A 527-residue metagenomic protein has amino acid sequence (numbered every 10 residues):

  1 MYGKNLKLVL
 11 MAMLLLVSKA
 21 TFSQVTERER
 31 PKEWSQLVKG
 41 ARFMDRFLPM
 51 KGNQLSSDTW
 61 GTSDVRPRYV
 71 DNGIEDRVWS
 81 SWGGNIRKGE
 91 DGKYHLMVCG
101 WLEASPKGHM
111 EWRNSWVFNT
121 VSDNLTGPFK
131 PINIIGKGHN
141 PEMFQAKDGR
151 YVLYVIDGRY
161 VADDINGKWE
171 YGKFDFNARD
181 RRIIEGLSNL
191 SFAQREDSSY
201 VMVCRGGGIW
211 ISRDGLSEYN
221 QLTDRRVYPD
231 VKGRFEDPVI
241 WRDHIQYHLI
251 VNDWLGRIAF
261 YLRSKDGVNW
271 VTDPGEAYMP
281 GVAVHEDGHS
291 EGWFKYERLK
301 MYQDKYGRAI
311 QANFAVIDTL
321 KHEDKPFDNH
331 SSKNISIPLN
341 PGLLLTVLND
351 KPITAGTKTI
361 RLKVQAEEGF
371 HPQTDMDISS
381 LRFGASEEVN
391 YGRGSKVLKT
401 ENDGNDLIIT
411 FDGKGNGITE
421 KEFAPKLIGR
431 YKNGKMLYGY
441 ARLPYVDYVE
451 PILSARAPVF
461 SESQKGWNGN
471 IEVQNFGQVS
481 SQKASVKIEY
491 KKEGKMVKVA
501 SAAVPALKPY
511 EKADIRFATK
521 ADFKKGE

Functional and structural regions predicted by a protein language model:
M1-V25: Bacterial Sec-dependent N-terminal signal peptides
Q24-T346: Carbohydrate-active catalytic/glycan-binding domains of CAZyme proteins, especially the secreted or lumenal ectodomains
N340-K351, V446-Q464: Low-complexity, acidic Ser/Thr/Pro/Gly-rich terminal tails and inter-domain linkers that flank the onset of structured
G356-R361, D377, E420-P425, Q464-N470: Short, solvent-exposed loop/turn segments enriched in Ser/Thr/Gly
M376, Q478-A484: Short acidic/proline- and small/hydrophobic-mixed sequence motifs that coincide with surface turns and coil-to-beta
N416-F423, F523-G526: Short glycine/proline/serine/threonine-rich loop/turn segments at secondary-structure transition edges
E472-Q478: Asparagine-centered strand-capping/turn motif at beta-strand->loop junctions
K495-K525: Intrinsically disordered, low-complexity Pro/Gly/Ser/Thr-rich segments with frequent PxxP/GP/PP motifs and embedded
